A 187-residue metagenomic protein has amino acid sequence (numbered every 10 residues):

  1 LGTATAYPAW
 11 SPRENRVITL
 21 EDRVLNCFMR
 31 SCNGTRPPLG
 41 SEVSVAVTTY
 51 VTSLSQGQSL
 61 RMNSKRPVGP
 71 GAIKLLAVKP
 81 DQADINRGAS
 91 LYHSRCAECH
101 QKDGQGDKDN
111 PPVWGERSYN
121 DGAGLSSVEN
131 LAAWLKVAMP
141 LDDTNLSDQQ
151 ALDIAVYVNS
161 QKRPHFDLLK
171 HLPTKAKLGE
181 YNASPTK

Functional and structural regions predicted by a protein language model:
L1-R23, Q105-V137: Gly/Gly-Pro-rich "capping" loops immediately C-terminal to redox-active cysteine motifs in periplasmic/lumenal
P12-I85, Q161: Post-cleavage N-terminal segment of exported redox proteins
T52, C99-Q105, S118, N159-K162: Detector for the c-type heme attachment site
Q58-N63, K108-N110, F166-L172: Short, solvent-exposed loop/turn and secondary-structure capping segments
P67-N110, V128-N130: Sequence/structural segment immediately N-terminal to covalent heme-attachment motifs in c-type and related
Y119-H165: Active-site/pore-lining binding-face segments in mid-to-C-terminal subdomains
K162-K187: A cross-kingdom marker for long, charged
